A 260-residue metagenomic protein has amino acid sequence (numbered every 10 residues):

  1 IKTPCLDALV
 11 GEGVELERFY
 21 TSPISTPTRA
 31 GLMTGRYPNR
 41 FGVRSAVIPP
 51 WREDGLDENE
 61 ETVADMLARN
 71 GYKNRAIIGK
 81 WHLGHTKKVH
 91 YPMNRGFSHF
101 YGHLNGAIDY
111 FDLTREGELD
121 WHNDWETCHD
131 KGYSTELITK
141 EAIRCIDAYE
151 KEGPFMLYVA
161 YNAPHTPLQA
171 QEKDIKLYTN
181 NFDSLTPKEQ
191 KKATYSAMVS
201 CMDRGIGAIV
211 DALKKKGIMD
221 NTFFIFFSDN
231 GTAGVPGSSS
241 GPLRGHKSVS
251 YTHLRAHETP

Functional and structural regions predicted by a protein language model:
I1-R29, G35, N74-A76, R95-L104: Short, structured active-site-proximal loop/turn typified by the sulfatase FGly-forming signature C/S-X-P-X-R
E12-E17, N70-R75, S98, K151-L157 (+1 more regions): Loop/turn elements at helix/coil->beta-strand transitions in domains of secreted/extracellular proteins
S25-M33, P49, H85-P92, V235: Pocket-flanking alpha-helical
Y37-P38, W81-H82, N162, G231: Catalytic metal-binding/acid-base residues of hydrolase active sites
G42-R69, K73, L83-F155, Y161-K173 (+3 more regions): Formylglycine-dependent
F155, A160, C201-P236: Metal-dependent active-site segment of extracytoplasmic phospho-/sulfohydrolases and closely related
H253-A256, P260: Single conserved hydrophobic/aromatic residue that forms the stacking wall/gate of nucleotide- or nucleobase-binding
